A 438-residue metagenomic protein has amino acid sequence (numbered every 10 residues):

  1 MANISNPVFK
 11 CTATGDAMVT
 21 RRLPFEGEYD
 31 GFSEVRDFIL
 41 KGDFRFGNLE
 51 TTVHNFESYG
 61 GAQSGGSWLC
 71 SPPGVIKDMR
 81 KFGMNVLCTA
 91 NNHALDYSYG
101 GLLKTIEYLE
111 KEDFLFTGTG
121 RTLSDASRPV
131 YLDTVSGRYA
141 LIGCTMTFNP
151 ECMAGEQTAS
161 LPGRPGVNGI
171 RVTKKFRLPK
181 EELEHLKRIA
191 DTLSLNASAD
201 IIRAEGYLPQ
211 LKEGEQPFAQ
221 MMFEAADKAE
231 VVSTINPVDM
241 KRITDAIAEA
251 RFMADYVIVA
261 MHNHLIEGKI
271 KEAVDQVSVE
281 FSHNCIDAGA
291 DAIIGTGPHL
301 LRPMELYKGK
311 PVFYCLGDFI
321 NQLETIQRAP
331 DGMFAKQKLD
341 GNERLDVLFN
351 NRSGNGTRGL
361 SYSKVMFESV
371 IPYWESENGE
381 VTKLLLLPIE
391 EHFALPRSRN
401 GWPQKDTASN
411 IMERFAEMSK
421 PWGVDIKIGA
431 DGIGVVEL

Functional and structural regions predicted by a protein language model:
M1-L438: Acidic, metal/ion-coordinating pockets
